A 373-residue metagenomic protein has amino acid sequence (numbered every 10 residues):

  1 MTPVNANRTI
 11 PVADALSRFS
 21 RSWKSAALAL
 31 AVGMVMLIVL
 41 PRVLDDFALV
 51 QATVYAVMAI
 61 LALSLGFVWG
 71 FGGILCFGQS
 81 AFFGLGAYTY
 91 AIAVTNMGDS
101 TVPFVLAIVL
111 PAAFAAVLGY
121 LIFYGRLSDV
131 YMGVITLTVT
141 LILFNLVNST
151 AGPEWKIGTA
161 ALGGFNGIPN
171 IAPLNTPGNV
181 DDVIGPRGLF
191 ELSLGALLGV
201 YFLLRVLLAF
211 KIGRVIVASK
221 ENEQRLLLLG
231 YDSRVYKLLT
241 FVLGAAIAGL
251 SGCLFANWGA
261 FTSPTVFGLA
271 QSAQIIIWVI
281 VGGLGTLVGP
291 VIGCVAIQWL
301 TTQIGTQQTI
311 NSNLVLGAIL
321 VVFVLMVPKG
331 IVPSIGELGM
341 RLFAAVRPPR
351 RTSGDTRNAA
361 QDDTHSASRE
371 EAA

Functional and structural regions predicted by a protein language model:
T2-A373: Transmembrane alpha-helices and adjacent helix-loop boundaries
